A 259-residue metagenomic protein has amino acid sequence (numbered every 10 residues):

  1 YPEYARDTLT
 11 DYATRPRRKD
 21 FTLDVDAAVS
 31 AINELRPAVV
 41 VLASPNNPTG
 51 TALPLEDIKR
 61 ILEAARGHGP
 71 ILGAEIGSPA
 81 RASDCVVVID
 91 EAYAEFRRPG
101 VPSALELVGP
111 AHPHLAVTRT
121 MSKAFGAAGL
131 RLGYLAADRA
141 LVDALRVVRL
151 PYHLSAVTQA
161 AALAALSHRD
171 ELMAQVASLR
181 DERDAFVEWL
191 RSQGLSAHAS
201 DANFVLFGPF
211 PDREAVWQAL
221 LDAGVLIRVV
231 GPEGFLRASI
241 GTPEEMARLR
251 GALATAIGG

Functional and structural regions predicted by a protein language model:
Y1-L42: PLP-dependent aminotransferase-like
Y12-P16, A38-N46, V87-E91, H198-D201 (+1 more regions): Short beta-strands and strand-loop turn motifs
R17-K19, L179-R180, D184, E188-A223 (+1 more regions): Conserved PLP-binding catalytic core of the aspartate aminotransferase-like
T22-L35, P48-V87, E91-A124: Active-site pre-lysine segment of PLP-dependent enzymes
E56, A215-A223, R228-G259: PLP-dependent enzyme catalytic core of the Aspartate aminotransferase-like
H114-R191, L195-H198: PLP-dependent aminotransferase class I/II
A137-L141, P209-D212, P243: Short loop segments at secondary-structure junctions
